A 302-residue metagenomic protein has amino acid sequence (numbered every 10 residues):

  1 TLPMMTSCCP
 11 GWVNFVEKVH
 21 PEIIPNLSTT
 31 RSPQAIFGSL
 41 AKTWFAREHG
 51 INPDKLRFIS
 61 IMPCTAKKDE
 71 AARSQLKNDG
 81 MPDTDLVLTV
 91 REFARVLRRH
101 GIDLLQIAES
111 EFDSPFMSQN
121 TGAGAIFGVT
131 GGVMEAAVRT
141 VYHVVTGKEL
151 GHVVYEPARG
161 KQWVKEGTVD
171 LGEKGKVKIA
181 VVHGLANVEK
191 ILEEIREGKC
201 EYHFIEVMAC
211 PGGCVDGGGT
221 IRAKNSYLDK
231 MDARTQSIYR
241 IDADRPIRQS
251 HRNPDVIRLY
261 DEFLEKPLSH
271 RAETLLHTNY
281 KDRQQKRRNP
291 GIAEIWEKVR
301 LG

Functional and structural regions predicted by a protein language model:
T1-G302: Iron-sulfur-associated redox domains of electron-transfer enzymes in respiratory and anaerobic energy metabolism
